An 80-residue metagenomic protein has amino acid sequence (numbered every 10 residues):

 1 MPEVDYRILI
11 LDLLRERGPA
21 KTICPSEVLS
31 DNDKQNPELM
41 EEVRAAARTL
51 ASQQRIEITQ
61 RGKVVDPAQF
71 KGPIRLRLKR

Functional and structural regions predicted by a protein language model:
M1-E3, E38, R80: Long, charged, low-complexity intrinsically disordered regions
M1-T22: Positively charged, polyanion-binding regions of nucleic-acid-associated proteins
A20-D31: Short acidic, hydrophobic short linear motifs in intrinsically disordered regions
L29-M40: Short helix-coil junctions and helix-kink-helix linkers
E38-T59: Charge-enriched amphipathic alpha-helical scaffolds
R61-R80: Short, cationic-aromatic polyanion-contact patches
